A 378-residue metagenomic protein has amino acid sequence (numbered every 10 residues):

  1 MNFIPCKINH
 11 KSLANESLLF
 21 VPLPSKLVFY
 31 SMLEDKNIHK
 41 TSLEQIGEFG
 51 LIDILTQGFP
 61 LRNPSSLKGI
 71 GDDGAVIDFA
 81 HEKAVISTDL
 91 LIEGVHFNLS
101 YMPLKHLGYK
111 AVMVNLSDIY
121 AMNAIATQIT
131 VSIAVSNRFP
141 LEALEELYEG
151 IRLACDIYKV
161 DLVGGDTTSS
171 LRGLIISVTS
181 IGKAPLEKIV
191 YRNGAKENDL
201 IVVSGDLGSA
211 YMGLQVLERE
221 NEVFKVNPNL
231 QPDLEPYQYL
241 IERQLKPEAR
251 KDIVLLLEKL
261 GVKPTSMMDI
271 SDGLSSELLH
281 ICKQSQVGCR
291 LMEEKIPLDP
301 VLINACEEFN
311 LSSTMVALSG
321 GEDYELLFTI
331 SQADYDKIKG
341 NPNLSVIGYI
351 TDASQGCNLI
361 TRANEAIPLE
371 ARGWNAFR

Functional and structural regions predicted by a protein language model:
F29-P103, M122, V131, L153: Extreme N-terminal cap/leader segments of soluble proteins
Y30-G50, I54-P60, P103, R138-D161 (+4 more regions): Glycine-/charge-enriched secondary-structure boundary and capping motifs
V76, N115, N123, L162 (+4 more regions): Residue-level signal for inorganic ion chemistry
V85, I175, Y191-L255: Short, acidic (Asp/Glu-rich) active-site segment that either coordinates a divalent metal cofactor
L91, T127-E220, Y349: Glycine-rich anion-binding loops of enzyme active sites
G108-I119, G150, A154: Short, well-ordered amphipathic alpha-helical segments that serve as non-catalytic structural scaffolds within diverse
